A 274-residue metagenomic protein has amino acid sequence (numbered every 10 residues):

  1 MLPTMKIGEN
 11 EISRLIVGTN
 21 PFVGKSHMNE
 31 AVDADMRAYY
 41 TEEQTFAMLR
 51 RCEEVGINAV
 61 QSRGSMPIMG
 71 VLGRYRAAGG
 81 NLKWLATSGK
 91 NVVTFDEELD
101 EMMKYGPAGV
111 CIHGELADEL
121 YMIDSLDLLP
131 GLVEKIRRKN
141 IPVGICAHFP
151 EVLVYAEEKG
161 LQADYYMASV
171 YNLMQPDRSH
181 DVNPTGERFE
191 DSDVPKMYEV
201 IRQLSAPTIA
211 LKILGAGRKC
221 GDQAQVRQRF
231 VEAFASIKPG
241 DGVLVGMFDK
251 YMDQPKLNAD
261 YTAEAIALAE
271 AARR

Functional and structural regions predicted by a protein language model:
M1-E30, E199: N-terminal amphipathic alpha-helix/helix-capping segment at the start of soluble metabolic enzymes
M5-I7, E11, Q44-R50, G56 (+2 more regions): Structured C-terminal cap/extension of enzyme domains
I12-T19, V60-S62, L82-S88, V110-I112 (+4 more regions): Hydrophobic faces of well-ordered beta-strands that scaffold small-molecule active sites in alpha/beta enzyme cores
H27-E43, W84-T94, E119-M122, G217-Q225: Active-site mouth loops of central-metabolism enzymes
E42-M66, K104-V110: Catalytic domains of carbohydrate-active enzymes, especially glycoside hydrolases
G64-G79, N91-E97, L116-V133, P150-V154 (+2 more regions): Active-site-adjacent beta->alpha loops and helix N-cap segments on the catalytic face of soluble alpha/beta enzymes
A77-N81, K104-G109, R137-K139, E158-M167 (+2 more regions): Glycine-enriched alpha-helix->loop->beta-strand junction motifs that scaffold or abut catalytic
E157-P184, R188, E199-I201: Histidine/lysine/aspartate-rich catalytic loop segments that bind and position anionic ligands
